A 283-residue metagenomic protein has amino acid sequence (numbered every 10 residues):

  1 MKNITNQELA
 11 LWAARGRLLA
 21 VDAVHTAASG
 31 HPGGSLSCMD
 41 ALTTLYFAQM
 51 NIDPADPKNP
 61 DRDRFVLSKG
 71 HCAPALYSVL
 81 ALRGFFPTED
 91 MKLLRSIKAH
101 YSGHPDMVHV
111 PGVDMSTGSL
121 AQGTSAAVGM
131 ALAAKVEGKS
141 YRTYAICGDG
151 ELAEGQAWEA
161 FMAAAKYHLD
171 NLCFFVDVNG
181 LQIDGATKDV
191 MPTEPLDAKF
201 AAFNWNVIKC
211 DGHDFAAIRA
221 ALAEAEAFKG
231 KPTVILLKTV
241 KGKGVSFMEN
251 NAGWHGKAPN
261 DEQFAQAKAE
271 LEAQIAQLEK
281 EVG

Functional and structural regions predicted by a protein language model:
M1-G16: N-terminal hydrophobic or amphipathic helices/low-complexity stretches enriched in small/hydrophobic/Pro/Gly
E8, A20-A23, S35-K166: Cofactor-binding active-site loop characterized by glycine-rich and histidine/acidic residues
A13-S29, D177-N179: N-terminal capping segment at the start of a domain
V66, C173, K209, V234-L236: Structured core elements
H71-C72, L76, N179-G180, D214 (+1 more regions): Glycine-rich beta-alpha junction loops
R83, V190, E249-G253: Short secondary-structure boundary/capping segments
G112, S116-A227: Thiamine diphosphate
F215-G283: Glycine/aspartate-rich loop-and-adjacent alpha/beta segment that forms the canonical ThDP
